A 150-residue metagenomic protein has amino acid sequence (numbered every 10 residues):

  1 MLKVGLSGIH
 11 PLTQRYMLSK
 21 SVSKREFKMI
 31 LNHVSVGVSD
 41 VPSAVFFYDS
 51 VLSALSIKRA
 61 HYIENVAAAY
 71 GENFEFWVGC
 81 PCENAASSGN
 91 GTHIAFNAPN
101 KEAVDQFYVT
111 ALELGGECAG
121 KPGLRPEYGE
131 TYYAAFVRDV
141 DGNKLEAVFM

Functional and structural regions predicted by a protein language model:
G5-G8: Residue-identity detector for glycine
P11-K28: Short, Lys/Arg-enriched N-terminal segments with co-localized hydrophobic residues within the first ~10-30 amino acids
S23-V45, I94: N-terminal beta-strand motif that seeds the catalytic metal site of vicinal oxygen chelate
E26-M29, N84-S88: Short, flexible turn/loop "capping" segments at secondary-structure junctions
S35-F76: Core segments of cupin and vicinal oxygen chelate
V38-P42, F96-V140: Vicinal oxygen chelate
A85, E102, L114, L145-M150: Long, contiguous binding/interaction regions
